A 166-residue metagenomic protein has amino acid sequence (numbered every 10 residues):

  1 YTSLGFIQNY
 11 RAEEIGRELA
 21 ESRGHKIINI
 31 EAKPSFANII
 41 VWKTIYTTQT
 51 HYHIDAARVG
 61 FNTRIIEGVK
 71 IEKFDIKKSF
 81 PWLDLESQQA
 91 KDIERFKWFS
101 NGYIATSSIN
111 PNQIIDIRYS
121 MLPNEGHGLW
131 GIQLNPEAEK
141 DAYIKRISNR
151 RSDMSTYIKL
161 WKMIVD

Functional and structural regions predicted by a protein language model:
Y1-N9: Internal/C-terminal transmembrane anchor helices
Q8-I28: Alpha-helical transmembrane signal-anchor/signal-peptide segments
A12, G16, A32, D55-V59: Small-side-chain structural scaffolding
I28-N29, I39-D166: Extracytosolic and intramembrane catalytic regions of membrane-associated proteins in envelope/secretory systems
P34-N38: A short beta-turn/loop motif at secondary-structure boundaries
